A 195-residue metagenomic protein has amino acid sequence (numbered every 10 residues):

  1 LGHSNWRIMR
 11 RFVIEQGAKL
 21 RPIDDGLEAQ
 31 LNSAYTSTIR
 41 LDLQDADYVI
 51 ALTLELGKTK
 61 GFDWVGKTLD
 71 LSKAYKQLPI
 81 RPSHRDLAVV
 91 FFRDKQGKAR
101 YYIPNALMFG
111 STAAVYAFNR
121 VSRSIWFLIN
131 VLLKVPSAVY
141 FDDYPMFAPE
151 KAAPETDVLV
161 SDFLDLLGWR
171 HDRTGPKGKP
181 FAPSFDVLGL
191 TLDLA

Functional and structural regions predicted by a protein language model:
L1-N119: Catalytic-core region of right-hand nucleic acid polymerases
R10-R11, K19-R21, D63-K67, V135-A138 (+4 more regions): Beta-sheet entry/capping signal
E15, K98-N105, S161-A195: A conserved non-catalytic segment of reverse transcriptases and RNA-directed RNA polymerases corresponding to the late
D24, N32-Y35, Q77-L78, K134 (+3 more regions): Intrinsically disordered, low-complexity regions enriched in proline, serine, glycine and charged residues
T36-L41, R81-L87, A153-F163, L188 (+1 more regions): Short secondary-structure boundary/capping segments
T68-S72, A106-G110, V131-K151, P183-T191: Catalytic palm active-site di-aspartate
V115-L166, R173: Active-site palm subdomain of RNA-directed nucleic acid polymerases
